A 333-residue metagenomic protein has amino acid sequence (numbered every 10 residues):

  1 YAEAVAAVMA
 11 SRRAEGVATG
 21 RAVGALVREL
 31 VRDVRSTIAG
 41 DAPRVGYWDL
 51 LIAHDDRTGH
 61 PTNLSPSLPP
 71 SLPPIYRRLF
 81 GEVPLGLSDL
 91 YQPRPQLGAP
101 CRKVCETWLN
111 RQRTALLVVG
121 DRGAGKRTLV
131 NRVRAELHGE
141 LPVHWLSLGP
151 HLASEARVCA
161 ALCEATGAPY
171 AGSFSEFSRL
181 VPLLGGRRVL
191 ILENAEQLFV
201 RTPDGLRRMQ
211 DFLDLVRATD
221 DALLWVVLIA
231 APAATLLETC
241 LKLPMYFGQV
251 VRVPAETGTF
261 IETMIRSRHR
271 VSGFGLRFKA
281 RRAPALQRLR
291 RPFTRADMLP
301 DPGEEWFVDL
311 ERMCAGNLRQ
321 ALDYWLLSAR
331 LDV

Functional and structural regions predicted by a protein language model:
Y1-L87: Extended, charged/polar low-complexity intrinsically disordered regions
D89-C105: N-terminal pre-P-loop "Q-motif" helix
R111-N131: Walker A/P-loop nucleotide-binding motif
R113, G120, Q197-G205, M209-L241 (+3 more regions): Sensor-1/coupling segment of RecA-like P-loop NTPase cores
A115-L117, L137-L152: Conserved catalytic segments around the Walker B and adjacent sensor/switch elements of P-loop NTPase domains
L152-G172: Conserved NTP-binding/hydrolysis module of P-loop NTPases
F177-M209: Conserved P-loop NTPase "ATPase switch" module shared by AAA+ and STAND
V251-G303, R312-M313: Conserved small helical "lid"/interfacial subdomain of P-loop NTPases
